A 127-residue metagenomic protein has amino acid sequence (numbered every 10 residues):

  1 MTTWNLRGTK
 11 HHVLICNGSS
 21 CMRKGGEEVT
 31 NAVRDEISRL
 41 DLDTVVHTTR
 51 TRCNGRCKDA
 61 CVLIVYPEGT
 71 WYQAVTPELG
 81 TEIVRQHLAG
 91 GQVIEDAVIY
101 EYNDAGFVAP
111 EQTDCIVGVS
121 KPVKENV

Functional and structural regions predicted by a protein language model:
M1-M22, G26-V46, G69-V127: Feature of Fe-S/electron-transfer and energy-metabolism proteins that preferentially highlights extended coupling
T44-G55: Short, conserved loop-to-beta-strand elements that form functional interface hotspots
R56-A60: A short, compositionally biased
C61-Y66: A short, hydrophobic beta-strand/beta-hairpin element that forms part of a small beta-sheet core
